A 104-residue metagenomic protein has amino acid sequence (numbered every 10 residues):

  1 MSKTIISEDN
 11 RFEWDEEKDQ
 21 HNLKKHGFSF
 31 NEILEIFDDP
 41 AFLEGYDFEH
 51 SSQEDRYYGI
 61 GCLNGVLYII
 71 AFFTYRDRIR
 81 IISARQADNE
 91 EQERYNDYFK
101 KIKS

Functional and structural regions predicted by a protein language model:
M1-S104: Ribonuclease/tRNase effector modules and their secretory precursors
